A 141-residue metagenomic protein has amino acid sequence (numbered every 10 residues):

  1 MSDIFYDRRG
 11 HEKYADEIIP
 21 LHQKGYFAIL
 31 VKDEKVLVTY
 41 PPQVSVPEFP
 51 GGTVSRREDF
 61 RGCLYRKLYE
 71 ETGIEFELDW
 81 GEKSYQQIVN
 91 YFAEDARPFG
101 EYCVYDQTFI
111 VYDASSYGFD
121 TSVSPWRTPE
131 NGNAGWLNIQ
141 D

Functional and structural regions predicted by a protein language model:
M1-F27, G100: Acidic, metal-coordinating catalytic segment for phosphate/diphosphate chemistry, firing primarily on the Nudix
Y26-A28, Q107-T108: Small-molecule pocket liners
K32: A cytosolic small-molecule/anion-sensing beta-strand core signal
T39: Conserved active-site beta-strand element of glycosyltransferases/polysaccharide synthases
V44-S45: A conserved beta-turn-beta hairpin within the catalytic core of GNAT-like acetyltransferases that forms part
E48-G52: A short gly/proline-enriched turn/hairpin at secondary-structure junctions
V54-D141: Unchanged
